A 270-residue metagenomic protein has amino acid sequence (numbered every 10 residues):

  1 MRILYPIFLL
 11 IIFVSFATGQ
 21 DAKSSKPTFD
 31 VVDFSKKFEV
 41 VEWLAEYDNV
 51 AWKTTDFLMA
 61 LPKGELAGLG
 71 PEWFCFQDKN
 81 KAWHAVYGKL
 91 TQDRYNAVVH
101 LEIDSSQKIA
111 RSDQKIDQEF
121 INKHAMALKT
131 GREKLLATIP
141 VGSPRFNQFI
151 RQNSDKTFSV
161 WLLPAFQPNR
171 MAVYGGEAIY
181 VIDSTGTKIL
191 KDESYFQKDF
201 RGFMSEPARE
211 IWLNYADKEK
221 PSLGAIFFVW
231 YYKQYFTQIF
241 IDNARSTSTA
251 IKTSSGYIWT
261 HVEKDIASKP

Functional and structural regions predicted by a protein language model:
M1, F16, S184-T185, W259: Generic detector of bulky aromatic hydrophobic side chains
M1-T28: Bacterial Sec-dependent N-terminal signal peptides
R2, A172, W230-Y231: A general structural signal for short secondary-structure junctions and capping/turn motifs
I7, I12-S15, D56, W73-C75 (+2 more regions): Intrinsic disorder/low-structure terminal segments
D21-A110, A125-D155, D199-P270: Active-site-proximal loop/helix of nucleotide/amide-processing enzymes and allied scaffolds
K108-A172, G176-A178, T187-E193: Surface-exposed beta-loop interaction hotspot
A178-G186, L190-S194, E206-N214, P221: Gly/Pro-enriched, hydrophobic low-complexity segments that function as extracytoplasmic propeptides/linkers
